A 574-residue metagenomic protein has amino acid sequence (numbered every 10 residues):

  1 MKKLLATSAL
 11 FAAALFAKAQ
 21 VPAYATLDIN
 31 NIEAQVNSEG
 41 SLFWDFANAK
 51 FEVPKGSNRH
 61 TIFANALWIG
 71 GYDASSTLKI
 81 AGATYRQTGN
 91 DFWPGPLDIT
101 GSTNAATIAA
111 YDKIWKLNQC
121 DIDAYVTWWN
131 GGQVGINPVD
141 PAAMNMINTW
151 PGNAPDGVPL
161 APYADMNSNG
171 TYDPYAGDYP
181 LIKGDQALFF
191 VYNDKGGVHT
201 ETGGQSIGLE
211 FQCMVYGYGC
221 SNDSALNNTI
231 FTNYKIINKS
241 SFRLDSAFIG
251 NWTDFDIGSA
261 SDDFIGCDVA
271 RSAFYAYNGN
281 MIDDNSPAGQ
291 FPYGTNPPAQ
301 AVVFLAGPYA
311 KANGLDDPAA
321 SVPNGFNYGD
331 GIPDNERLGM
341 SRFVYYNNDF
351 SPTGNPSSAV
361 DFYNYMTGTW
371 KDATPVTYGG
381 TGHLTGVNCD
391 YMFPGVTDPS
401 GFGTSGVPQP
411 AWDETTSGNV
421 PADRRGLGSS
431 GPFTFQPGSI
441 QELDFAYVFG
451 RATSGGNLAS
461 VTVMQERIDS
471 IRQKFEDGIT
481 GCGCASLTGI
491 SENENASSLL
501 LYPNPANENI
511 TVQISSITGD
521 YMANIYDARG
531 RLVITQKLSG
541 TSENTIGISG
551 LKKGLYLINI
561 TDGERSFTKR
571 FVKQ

Functional and structural regions predicted by a protein language model:
M1-Q20: Sec-dependent, cleavable N-terminal signal peptides
A6, L15, E494-Y502, A506-Q574: C-terminal outer-membrane/trafficking sorting elements
Q20-A485: A long-range scaffold signal marking pre-active-site subdomains of enzyme folds
A161-Y163, P432, I490, I514 (+1 more regions): Short basic coil micro-motifs at the edges of alpha-helical modules that engage polyanionic partners
Y172, I490, Y521: Short clusters of hydrophobic/aromatic residues that line enzyme substrate/ligand-binding pockets
G481-N495: Low-complexity, Pro/Thr/Ser/Gly/Ala-rich linker/spacer regions in secreted, extracellular modular proteins
